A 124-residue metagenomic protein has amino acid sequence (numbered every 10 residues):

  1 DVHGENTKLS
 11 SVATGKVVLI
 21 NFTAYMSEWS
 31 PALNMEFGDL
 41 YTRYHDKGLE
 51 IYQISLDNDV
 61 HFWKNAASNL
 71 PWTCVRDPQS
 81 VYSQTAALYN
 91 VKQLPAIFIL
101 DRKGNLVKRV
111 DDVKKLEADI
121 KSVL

Functional and structural regions predicted by a protein language model:
D1-V18: A short beta-strand-turn-helix
N6-T7, E28-W29, D59-F62, Y82-Q84 (+2 more regions): Flexible loop/turn segments at secondary-structure boundaries
T14-G15, D46, V91-L94: Active-site acidic short loop of glycosyltransferases
V17-D39: Conserved redox-active cysteine motifs that mediate thiol-disulfide chemistry, especially di-cysteine Cys-X(1-2)-Cys
L19-I20, I51, I97: Hydrophobic beta-strand anchors of alpha/beta hydrolase catalytic cores
P31-S68, S80-A86: Structural microenvironment flanking redox-active thiols in thiol-disulfide oxidoreductases
T73-P78, V110: Short acidic-hydrophobic, aromatic-tinged amphipathic segments that line or gate anion-handling sites
V81-V123: Thiol/disulfide oxidoreductase modules built on the thioredoxin-like
